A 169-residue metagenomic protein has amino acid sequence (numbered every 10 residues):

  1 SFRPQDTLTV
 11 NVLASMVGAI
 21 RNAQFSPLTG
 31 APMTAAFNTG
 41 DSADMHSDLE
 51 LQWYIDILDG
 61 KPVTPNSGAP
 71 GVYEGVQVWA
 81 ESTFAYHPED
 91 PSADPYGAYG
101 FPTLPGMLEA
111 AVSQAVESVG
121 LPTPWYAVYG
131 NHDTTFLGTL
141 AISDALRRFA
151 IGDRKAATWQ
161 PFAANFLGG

Functional and structural regions predicted by a protein language model:
S1-L58, P65-D94: N-terminal active-site segment of His-dependent metallophosphoesterases
W53-G169: Extended active-site neighborhood of metal-dependent phosphoesterases/phosphodiesterases
